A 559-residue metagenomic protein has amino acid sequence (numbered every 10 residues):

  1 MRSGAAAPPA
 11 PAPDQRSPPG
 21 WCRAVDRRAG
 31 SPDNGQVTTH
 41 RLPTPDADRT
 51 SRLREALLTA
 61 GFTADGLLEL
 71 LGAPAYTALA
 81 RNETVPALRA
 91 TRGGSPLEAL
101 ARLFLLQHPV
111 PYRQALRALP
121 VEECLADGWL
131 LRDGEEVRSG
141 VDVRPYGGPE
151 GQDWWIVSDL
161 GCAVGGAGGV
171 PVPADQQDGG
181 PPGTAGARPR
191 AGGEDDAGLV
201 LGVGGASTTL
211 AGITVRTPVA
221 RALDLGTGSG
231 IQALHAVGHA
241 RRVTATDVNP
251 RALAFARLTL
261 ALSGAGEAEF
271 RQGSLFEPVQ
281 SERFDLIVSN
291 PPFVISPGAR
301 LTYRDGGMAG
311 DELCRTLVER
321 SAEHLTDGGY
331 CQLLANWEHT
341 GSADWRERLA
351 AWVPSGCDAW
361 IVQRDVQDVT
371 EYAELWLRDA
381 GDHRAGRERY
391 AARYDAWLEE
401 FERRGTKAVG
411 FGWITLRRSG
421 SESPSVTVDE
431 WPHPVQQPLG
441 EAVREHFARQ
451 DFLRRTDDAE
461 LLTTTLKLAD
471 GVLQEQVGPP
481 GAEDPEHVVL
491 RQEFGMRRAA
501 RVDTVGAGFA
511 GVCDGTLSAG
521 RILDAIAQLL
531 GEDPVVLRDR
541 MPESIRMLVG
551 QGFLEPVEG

Functional and structural regions predicted by a protein language model:
M1-P32, G179-T184: Compositionally biased, low-complexity flexible segments
G35-A99, E135, A163-G166, S421-G511 (+2 more regions): Acidic, low-complexity/disordered tracts enriched in E/D and polar residues
P96-D142, T209-G212, R242, L416 (+1 more regions): Long, charge-rich, low-complexity alpha-helical segments
P111-G202: Non-catalytic substrate-recognition/targeting regions of SAM-dependent transferases
D196, G204-S289, I295: Conserved SAM/SAH cofactor-binding pocket of Class I
N249, G310-Q363: Conserved Class I SAM-dependent methyltransferase catalytic core
P250-R251, P291-T316: Mobile active-site "lid"/loop adjacent to the S-adenosyl-L-methionine
V369-F447: Flexible, glycine-/basic-rich loop-and-beta segments that form/coincide with the SAM-dependent methyltransferase
